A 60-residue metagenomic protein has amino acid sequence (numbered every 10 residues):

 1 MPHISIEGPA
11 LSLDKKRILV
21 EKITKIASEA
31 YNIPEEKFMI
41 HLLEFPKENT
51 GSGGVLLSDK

Functional and structural regions predicted by a protein language model:
M1-K60: A domain-level signal for the structural core that forms small-molecule/cofactor-binding pockets and catalytic centers
